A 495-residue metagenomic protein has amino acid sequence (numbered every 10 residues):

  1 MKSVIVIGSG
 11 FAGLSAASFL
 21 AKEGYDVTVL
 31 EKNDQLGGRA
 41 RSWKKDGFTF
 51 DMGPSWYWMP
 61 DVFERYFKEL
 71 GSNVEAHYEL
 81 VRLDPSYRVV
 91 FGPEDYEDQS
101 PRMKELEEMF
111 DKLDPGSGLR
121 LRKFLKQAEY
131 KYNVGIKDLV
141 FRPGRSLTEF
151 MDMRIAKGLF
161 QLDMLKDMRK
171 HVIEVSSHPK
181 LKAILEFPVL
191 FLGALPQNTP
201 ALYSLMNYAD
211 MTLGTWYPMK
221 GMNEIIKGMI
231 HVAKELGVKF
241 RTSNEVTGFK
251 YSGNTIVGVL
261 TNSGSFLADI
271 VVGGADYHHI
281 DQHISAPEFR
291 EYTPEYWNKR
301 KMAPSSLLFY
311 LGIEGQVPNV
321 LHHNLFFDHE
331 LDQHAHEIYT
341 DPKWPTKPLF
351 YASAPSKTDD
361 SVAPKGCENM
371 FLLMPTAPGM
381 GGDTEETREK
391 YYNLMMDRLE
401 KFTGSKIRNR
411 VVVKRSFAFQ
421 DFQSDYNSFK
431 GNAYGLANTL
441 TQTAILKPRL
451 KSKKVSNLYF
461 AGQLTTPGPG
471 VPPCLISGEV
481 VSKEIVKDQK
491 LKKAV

Functional and structural regions predicted by a protein language model:
K2-N133: N-terminal glycine-rich phosphate/pyrophosphate-binding loop and immediately adjacent elements
P54, Q463-I485: A conserved FAD-binding loop/helix module that cradles the flavin
G92-T199: Rossmann-like flavin
L159-M168, M211-H231, D383-Y391: Short beta-strand to alpha-helix junction loop
H178-L192, K347-Y351, S405-P467: A glycine-rich dinucleotide-binding beta-alpha-beta segment and adjacent secondary-structure elements that constitute
L205-I256: Helical element adjacent to the flavin cofactor pocket in flavoenzyme catalytic cores
T247-A363: Mid-domain catalytic core of redox enzymes that form a hydrophobic substrate pocket/lid adjacent to a catalytic redox
E314-F422: C-terminal segments that line or cap access tunnels to active or ligand-binding sites in enzymes and enzyme-associated
